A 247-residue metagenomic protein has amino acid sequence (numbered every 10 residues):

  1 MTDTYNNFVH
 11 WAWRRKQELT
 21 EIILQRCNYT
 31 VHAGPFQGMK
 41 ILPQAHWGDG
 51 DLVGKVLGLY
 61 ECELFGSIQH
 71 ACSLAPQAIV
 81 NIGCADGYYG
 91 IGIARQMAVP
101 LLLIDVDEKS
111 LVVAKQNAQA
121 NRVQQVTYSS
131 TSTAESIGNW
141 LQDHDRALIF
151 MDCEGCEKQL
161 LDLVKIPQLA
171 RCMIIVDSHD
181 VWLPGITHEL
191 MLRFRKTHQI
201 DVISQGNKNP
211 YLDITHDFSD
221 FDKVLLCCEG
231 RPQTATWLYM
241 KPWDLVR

Functional and structural regions predicted by a protein language model:
M1-I104, E108-N117, N121-V126, G138-H144 (+1 more regions): S-adenosyl-L-methionine
A78, C84, L111, V126-L190: Active-site segment flanking the S-adenosylmethionine/decSAM binding pocket in AdoMet-dependent transferases
A94-Q96, Q116-Q119, L163-I166, H188-M191: Short, glycine/charged-enriched secondary-structure capping and boundary segments
M191-S204: Conserved Class I S-adenosyl-L-methionine
